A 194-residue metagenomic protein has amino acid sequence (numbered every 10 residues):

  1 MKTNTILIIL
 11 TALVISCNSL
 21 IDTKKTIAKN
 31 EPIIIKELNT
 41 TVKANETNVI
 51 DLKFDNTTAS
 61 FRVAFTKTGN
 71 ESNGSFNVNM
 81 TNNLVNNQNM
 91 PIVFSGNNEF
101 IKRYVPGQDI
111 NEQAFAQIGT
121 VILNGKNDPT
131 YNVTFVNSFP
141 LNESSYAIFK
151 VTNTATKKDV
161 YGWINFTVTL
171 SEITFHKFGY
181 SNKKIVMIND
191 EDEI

Functional and structural regions predicted by a protein language model:
K2-I9: Sec-dependent signal peptide recognition, specifically the positively charged N-region followed immediately by
L13-S16: C-terminal motif of bacterial Sec signal peptides marking the signal peptidase cleavage site
I21-V160, T167-I194: A domain-level signal for the mature, folded cores of soluble proteins
